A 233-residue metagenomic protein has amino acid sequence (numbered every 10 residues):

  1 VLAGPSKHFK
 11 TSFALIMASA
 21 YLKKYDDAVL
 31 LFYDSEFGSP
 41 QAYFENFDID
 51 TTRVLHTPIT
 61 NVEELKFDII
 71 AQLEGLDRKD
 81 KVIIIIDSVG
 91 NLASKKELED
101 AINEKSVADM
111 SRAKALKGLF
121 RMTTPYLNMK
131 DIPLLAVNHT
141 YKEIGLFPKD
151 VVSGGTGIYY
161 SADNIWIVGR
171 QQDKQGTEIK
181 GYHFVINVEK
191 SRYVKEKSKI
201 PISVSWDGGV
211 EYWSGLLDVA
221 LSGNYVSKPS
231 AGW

Functional and structural regions predicted by a protein language model:
V1-A3, G75-D80, M129, V168 (+1 more regions): Catalytic phosphate/metal-binding cores of nucleic-acid and nucleotide-processing enzymes, i.e., regions that mediate
V1-Y25: Glycine-rich P-loop/Walker A and Walker A-like loops and their local beta1-loop-alpha1 context in P-loop NTPases
L2, L31-Y33, L55-T57, L135 (+2 more regions): Hydrophobic/aromatic beta-strand patches that form the interior of the parallel beta-sheet core in alpha/beta enzyme
L2, V82-I86, I132-L134: Generic beta-sheet signal
I16, Y25-G118, M122: Conserved inter-motif catalytic segment of the P-loop NTP-binding fold
D109-G223: Phosphate-binding/switch region of NTP-binding enzymes
A231-W233: Terminal-proximal interaction/regulatory segments of ATP-powered molecular machines
